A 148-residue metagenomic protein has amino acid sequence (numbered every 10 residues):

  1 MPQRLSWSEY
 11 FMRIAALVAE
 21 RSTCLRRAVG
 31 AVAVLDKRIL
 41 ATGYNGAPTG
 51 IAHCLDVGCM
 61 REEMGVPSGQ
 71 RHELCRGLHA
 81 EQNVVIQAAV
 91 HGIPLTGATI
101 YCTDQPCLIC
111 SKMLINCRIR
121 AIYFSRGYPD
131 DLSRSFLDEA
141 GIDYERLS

Functional and structural regions predicted by a protein language model:
M1-S148: Zinc-dependent deaminase catalytic domain
